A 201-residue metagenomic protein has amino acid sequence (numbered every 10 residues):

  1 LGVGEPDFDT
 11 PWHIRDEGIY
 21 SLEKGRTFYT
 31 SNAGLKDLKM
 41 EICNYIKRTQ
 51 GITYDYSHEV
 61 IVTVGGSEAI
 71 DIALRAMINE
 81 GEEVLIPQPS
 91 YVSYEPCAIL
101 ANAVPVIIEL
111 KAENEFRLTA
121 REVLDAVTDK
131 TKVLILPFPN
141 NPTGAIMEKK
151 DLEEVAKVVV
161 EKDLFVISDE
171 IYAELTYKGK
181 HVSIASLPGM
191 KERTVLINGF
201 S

Functional and structural regions predicted by a protein language model:
G2-G65, I72: N-terminal small-domain helix-loop-helix segment of the aminotransferase-like
Y54-V60, E80-E83, K130, K191-T194: Short acidic capping loops at alpha-helix termini that bridge into adjacent secondary structure
A76-A98: Conserved PLP-anchoring active-site segment centered on the Schiff-base-forming lysine
E82, A103, V159-F165, M190-E192: A short helix->loop->beta-strand "cap" motif at the edges of active sites that frequently abuts
I99-V106: A short helix-loop-beta submotif of the ANL/AMP-binding
V106, L110-K180: Active-site phosphate-binding strand-loop segment of PLP-dependent enzymes
E161-K162, G179-S201: Conserved active-site segment immediately N-terminal to the catalytic lysine that forms the internal aldimine
